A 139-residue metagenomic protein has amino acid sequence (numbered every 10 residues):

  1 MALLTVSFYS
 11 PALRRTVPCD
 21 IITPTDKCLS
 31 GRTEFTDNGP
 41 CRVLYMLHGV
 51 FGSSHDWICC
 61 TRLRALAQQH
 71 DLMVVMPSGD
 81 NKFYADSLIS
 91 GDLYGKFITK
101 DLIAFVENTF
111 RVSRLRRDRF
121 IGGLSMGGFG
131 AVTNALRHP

Functional and structural regions predicted by a protein language model:
M1-P139: Non-catalytic cap/lid and distal C-terminal segments of serine-dependent acyl enzymes
